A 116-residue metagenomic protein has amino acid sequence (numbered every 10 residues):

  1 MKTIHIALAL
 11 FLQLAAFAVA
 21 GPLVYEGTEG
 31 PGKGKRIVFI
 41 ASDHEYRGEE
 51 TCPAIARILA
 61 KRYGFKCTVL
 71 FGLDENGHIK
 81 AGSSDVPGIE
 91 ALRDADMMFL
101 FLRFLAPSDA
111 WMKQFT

Functional and structural regions predicted by a protein language model:
M1-T3: N-terminal secretory signal peptides that target proteins for export/translocation
H5-F17: Bacterial N-terminal signal peptides
P22-G27, R36-I40, H44-T116: Helical hinge/lid and interdomain linker segments adjacent to catalytic or ligand-binding clefts that mediate domain
G30-P31: Short, flexible hinge/linker loops that cap or flank conserved catalytic cores
